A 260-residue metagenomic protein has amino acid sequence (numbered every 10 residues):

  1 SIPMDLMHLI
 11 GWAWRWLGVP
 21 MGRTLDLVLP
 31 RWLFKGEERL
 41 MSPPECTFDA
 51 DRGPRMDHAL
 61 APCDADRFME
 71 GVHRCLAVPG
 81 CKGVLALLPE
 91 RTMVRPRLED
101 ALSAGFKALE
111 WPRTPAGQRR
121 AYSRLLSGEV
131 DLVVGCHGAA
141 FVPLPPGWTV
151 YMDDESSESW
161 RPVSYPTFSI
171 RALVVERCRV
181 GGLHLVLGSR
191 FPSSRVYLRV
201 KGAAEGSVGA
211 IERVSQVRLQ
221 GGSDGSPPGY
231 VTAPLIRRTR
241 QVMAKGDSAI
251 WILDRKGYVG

Functional and structural regions predicted by a protein language model:
S1-S226, Y230-A233, R237-G246, I250-R255: Accessory, non-ATPase domains that flank or precede helicase/AAA+ motor cores in DNA-metabolism machines
Y258-G260: Short, intrinsically disordered, charge-balanced linker/junction segments flanking boundaries in proteins
